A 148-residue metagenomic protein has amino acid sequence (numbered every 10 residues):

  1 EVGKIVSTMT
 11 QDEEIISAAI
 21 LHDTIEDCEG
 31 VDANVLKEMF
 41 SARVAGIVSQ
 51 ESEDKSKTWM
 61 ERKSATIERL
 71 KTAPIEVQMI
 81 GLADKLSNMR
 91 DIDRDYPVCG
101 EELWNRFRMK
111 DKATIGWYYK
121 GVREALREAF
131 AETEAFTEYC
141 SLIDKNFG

Functional and structural regions predicted by a protein language model:
E1-G148: Active-site helical microenvironments for divalent-metal-assisted chemistry
